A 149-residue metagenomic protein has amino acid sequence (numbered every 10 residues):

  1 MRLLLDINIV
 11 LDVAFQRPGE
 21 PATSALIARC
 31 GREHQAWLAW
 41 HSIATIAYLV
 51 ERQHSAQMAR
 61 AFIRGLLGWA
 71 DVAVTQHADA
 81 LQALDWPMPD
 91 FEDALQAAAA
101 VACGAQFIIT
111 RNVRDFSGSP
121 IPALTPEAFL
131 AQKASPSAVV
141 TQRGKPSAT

Functional and structural regions predicted by a protein language model:
M1-L38, E51-M58, K133-T149: Short, well-structured N-terminal submotif of metal-dependent ribonuclease cores
R2, A98-T149: Acidic, PIN/NYN-like endoribonuclease modules and their adjacent C-terminal/linker elements
V10-L11, I43, A80, F116 (+1 more regions): A generic structural signal for short hydrophobic patches within well-formed alpha-helices
R32-E33, W69, W86, S119: Structured helix-beta-strand junction loops
Q35, D71-A73, P122: Conserved beta-strand segments of alpha/beta enzyme cores
W37-L38, V74, T110: Short beta-strand scaffold positions
F62-P87: Acidic catalytic patch
